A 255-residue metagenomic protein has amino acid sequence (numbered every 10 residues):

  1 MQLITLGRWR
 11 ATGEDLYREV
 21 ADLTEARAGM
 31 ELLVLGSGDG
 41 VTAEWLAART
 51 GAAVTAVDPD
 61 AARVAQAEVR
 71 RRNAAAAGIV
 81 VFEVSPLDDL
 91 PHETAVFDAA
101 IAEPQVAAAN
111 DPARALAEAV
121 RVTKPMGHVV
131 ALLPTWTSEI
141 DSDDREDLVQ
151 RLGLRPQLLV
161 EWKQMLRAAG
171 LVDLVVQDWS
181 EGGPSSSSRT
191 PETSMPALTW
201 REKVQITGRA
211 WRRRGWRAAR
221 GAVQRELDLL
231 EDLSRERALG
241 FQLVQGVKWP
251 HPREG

Functional and structural regions predicted by a protein language model:
R10-A28: Conserved alpha-helix/loop element of class I SAM-dependent methyltransferases that forms part of the SAM/SAH-binding
L33, D39-D89: Class I SAM-dependent methyltransferase SAM/SAH-binding core
D88-A100: A short acidic, Gly/Pro-enriched loop at the edge of an enzyme's catalytic core that lines a small-molecule cofactor
D98-D111: A short SAM/SAH-binding and catalytic strip from SAM-dependent methyltransferases
A113-H128: A short glycine-rich, Lys/Arg-flanked "PGG" loop and its adjoining helix->strand segment in the class I
P134-L154: Short, glycine-/aromatic-enriched active-site segment of Class I SAM-dependent methyltransferases
R155-G170: Short alpha-helix
V175-G255: Conserved Class I S-adenosyl-L-methionine
